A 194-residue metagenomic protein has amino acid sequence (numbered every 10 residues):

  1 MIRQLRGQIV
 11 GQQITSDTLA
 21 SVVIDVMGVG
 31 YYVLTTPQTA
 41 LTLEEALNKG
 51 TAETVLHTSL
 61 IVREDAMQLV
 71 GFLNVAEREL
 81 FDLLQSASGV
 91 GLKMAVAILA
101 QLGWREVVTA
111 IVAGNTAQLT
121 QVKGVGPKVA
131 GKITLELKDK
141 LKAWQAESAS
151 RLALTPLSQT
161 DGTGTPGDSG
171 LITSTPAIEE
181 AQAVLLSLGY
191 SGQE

Functional and structural regions predicted by a protein language model:
M1-S86, A97: Structure-specific DNA junction-binding interface
V10, I14, Q85, A100-G103 (+4 more regions): Signal for well-folded cores of large energy- and translation-related assemblies
M67-F72, L92-I111, K132-K140: Amphipathic, charged-and-aliphatic alpha-helical interface segments that function as noncatalytic docking
T120-K123, I133: Glycine- and Gly-Pro-enriched alpha-helical subdomains that act as flexible, kink-prone "lid/hinge" or packing modules
D139-E194: C-terminal extensions
